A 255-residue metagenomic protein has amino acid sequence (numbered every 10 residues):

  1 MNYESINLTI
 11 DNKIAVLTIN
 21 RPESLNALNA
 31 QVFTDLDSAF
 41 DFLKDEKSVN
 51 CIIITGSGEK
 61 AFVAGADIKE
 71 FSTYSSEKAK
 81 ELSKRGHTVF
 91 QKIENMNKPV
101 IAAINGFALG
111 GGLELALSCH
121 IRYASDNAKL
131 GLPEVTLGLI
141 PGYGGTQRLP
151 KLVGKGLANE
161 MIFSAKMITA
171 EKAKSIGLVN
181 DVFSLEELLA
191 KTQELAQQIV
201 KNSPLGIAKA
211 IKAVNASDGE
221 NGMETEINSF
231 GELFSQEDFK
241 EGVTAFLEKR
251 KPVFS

Functional and structural regions predicted by a protein language model:
M1-T55, E77, Q91: Conserved CoA-thioester-binding segment of acyl-CoA-metabolizing enzymes
L17, R21, L36, I54 (+6 more regions): Terminal peptide-recognition signature
D45-S48, G56-K92, A108: Glycine- (often His-adjacent) and acidic-residue-rich active-site loop that binds/positions the CoA thioester
K92-L137: Glycine-rich beta-to-alpha active-site loop
G112-R122, D126-N127, G145, A170-K172 (+2 more regions): Active-site-proximal glycine-rich helix-loop-beta segment
I121, E160, S164-K166, K172 (+3 more regions): Well-ordered beta-strand positions
Y123-A128, V179-E224, G231-E237, V253-S255: C-terminal long alpha-helix characteristic of the crotonase
Q147-G156: Hydrophobic, secondary-structure "cap" segments at the distal end of domains
